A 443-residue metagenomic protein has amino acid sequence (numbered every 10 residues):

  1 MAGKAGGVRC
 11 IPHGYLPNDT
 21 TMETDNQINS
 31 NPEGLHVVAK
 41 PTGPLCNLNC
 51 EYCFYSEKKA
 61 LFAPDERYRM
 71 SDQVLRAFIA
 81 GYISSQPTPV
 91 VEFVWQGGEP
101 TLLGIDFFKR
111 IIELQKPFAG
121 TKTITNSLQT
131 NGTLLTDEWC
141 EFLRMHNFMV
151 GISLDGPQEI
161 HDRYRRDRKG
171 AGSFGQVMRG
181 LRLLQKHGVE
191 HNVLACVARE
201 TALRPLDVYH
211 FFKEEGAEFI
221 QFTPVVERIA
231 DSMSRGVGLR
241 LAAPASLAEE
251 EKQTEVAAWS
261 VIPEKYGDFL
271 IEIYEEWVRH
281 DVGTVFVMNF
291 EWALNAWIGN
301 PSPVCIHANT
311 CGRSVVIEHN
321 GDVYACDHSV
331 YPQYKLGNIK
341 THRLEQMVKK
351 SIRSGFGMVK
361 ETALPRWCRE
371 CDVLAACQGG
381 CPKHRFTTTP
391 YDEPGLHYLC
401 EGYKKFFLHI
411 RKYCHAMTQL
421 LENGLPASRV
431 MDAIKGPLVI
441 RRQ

Functional and structural regions predicted by a protein language model:
M1-A39: N-terminal [4Fe-4S]-dependent radical SAM core
K4, I11-P17, D167-G175, R182 (+5 more regions): Radical SAM enzyme [4Fe-4S]-AdoMet core and its adjacent flexible, acidic and glycine-rich loops/tails across
G7, I11-D19, V330-Q443: Flexible mid-to-C-terminal extensions adjoining Fe-S/redox cofactors in radical SAM and related proteins
N31-Q73: Canonical Radical SAM [4Fe-4S] cluster-binding loop centered on the CxxxCxxC motif and its immediate flanking residues
V37-K40, E92-G98, T125-T130, V287-N289: Extended hydrophobic secondary-structure segments that form protein cores and membrane-embedded regions
P41-N49, E99-L102, C311, C368-E370 (+1 more regions): Cysteine-centered iron-sulfur cluster-binding motifs in ferredoxin-type domains/subunits of redox enzymes
L75, I79-V94, L103-E249: Radical SAM/AdoMet-radical enzyme domain recognition
